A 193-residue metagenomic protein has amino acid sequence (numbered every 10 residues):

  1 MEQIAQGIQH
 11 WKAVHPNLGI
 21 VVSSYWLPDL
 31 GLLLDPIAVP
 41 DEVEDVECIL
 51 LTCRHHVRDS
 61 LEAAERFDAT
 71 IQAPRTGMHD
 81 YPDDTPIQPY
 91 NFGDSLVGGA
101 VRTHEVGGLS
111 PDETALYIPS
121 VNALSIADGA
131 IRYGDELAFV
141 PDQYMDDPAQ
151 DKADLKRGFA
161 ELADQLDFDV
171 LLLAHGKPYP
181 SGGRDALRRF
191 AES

Functional and structural regions predicted by a protein language model:
M1-L30, R184-A186: Zn-dependent metallo-beta-lactamase
Q3-I4, W26-P28, D41-D45, E65 (+2 more regions): Flexible, charged surface loops at secondary-structure boundaries
Q3-Q9, P28-L32, S95-T103, P119-L124: Beta-strand-turn-beta hairpins that frame and shape the catalytic cleft of phosphate-ester-processing enzymes
H10-P16, P28-D35, E47-L51, A100-G108 (+1 more regions): Short, flexible loop segments at the rims of nucleotide/cofactor-binding pockets, characterized by
H15-P16, L32-L33, G108-S193: Metallo-beta-lactamase
I20, I37-G99, R189-E192: Active-site HxH/HxHxD metal-binding segment of metal-dependent hydrolases
S23-Y25, F92-D94, T114: Residue-level detector of beta-strand structural context in well-folded domains
